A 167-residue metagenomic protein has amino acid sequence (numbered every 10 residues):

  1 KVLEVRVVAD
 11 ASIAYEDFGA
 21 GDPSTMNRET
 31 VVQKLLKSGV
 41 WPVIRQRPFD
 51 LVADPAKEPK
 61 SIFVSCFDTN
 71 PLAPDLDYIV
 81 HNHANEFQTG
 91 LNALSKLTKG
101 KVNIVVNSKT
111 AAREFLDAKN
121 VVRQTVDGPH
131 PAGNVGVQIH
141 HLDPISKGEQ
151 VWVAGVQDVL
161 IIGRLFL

Functional and structural regions predicted by a protein language model:
V2-L167: Buried, small/hydrophobic-residue-enriched core segments of structured protein domains
